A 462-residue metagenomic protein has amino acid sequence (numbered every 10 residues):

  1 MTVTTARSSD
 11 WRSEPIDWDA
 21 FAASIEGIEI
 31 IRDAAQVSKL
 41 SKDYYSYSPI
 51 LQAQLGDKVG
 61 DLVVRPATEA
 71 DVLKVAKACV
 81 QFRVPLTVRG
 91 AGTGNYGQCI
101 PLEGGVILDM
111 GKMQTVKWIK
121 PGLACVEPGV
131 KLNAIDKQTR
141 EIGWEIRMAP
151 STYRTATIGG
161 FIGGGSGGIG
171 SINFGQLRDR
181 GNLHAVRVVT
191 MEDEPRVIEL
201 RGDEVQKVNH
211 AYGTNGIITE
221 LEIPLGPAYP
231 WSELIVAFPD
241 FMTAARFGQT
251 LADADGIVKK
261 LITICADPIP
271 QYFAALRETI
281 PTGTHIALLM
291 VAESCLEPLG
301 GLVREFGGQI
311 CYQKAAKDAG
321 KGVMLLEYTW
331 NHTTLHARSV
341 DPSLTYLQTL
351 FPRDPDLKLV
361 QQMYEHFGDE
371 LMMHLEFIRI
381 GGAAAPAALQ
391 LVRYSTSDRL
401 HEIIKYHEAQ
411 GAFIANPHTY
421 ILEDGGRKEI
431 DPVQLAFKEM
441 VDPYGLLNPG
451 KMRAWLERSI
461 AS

Functional and structural regions predicted by a protein language model:
M1-K77, T93-G122, I269-R277, K317-D341 (+1 more regions): N-terminal flexible segment immediately upstream of the FAD-binding catalytic core in FAD-dependent oxidoreductases
I30-A34, V64-P66, L86-G90, L108-M110 (+11 more regions): General beta-strand structural signal in soluble alpha/beta enzymes
V59, V84, A91, I100-G105 (+2 more regions): Conserved glycine-rich FAD pyrophosphate-binding loop
D61-P66, A124, S232-A237, P281-L299 (+2 more regions): Short cationic amphipathic helices and targeting signals
D71-K74, A134, M242-F247, S294-G301 (+2 more regions): Short, conserved charged micro-motifs
T115-K117, P128, L132-N133, K137-G256: FAD-binding subdomain of flavoenzyme oxidoreductases
F238-D240, I257-K260, P268-Y312: A conserved active-site cap/scaffold subdomain adjacent to cofactor or substrate pockets
